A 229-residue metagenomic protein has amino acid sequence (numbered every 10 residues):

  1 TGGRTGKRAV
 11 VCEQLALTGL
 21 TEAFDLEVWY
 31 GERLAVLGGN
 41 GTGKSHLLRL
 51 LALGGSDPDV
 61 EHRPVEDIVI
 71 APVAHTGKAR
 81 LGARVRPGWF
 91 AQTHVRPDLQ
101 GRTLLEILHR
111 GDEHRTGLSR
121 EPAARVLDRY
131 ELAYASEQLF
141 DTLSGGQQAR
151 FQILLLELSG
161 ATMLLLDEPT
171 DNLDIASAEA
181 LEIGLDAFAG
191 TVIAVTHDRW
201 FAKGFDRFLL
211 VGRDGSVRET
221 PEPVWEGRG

Functional and structural regions predicted by a protein language model:
R4-G229: ABC ATP-binding cassette signature C-motif
